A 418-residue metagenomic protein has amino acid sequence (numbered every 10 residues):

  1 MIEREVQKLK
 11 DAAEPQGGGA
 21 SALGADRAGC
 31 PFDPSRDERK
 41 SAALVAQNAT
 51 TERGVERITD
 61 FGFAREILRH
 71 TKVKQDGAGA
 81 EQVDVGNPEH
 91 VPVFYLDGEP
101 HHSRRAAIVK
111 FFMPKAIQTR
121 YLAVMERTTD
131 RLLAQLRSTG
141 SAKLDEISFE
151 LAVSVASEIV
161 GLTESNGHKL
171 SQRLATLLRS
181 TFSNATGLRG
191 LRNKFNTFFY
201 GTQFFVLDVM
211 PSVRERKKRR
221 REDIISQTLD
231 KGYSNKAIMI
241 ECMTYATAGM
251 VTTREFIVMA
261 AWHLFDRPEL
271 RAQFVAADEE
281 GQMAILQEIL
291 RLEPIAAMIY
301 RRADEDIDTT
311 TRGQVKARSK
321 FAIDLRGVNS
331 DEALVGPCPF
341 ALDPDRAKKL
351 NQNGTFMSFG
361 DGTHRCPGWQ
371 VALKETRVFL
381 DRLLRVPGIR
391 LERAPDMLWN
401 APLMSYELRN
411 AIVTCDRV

Functional and structural regions predicted by a protein language model:
M1-V418: Cytochrome P450
